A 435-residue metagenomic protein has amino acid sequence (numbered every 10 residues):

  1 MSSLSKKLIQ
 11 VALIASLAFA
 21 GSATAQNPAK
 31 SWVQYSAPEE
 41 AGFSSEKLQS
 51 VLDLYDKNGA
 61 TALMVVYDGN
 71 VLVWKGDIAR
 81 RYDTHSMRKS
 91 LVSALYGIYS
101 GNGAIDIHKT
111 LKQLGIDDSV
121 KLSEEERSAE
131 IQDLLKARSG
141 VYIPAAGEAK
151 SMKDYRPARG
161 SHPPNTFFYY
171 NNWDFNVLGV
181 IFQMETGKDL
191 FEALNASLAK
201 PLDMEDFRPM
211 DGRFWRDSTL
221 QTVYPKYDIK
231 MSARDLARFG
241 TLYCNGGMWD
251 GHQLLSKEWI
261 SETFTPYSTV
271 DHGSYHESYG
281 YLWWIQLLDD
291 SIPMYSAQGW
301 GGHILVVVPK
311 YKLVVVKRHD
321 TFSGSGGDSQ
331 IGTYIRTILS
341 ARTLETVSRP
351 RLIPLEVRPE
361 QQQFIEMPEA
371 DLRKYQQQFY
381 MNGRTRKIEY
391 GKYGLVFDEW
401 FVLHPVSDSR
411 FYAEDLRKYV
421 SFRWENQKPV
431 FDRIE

Functional and structural regions predicted by a protein language model:
Q10-A20: Bacterial N-terminal signal peptides
G21, V347-E435: Peripheral terminal and inter-domain segments
N27-G42, E46-D53, T84, R88 (+1 more regions): Active-site-proximal loop and beta-strand segments within enzyme catalytic domains
S44, D68-N70, H85-A104, L134 (+4 more regions): Alpha-helical scaffold elements that line and support the substrate/ligand-binding pocket of soluble hydrolases
K47-I78, L305-V306, K312-V316: A short, well-structured edge-of-sheet supersecondary motif
G101-S139, T186-K226: Active-site helix/loop module of the DD-peptidase/beta-lactamase fold, centered on the serine-lysine SxxK catalytic
D206, D211, S261-V314: Active-site Gly/Thr loop motif
A297-Q361: Structured C-terminal helix/loop/strand segments within mature extracytoplasmic catalytic/sensor domains
